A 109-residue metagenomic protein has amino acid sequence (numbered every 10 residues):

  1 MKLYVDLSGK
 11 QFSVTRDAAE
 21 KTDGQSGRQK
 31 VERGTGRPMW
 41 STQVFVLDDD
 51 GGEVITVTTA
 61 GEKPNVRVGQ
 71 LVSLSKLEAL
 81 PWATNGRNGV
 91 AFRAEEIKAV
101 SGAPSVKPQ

Functional and structural regions predicted by a protein language model:
M1-Q109: OB-fold and OB-like single-stranded nucleic-acid-recognition modules and their adjacent interaction interfaces
